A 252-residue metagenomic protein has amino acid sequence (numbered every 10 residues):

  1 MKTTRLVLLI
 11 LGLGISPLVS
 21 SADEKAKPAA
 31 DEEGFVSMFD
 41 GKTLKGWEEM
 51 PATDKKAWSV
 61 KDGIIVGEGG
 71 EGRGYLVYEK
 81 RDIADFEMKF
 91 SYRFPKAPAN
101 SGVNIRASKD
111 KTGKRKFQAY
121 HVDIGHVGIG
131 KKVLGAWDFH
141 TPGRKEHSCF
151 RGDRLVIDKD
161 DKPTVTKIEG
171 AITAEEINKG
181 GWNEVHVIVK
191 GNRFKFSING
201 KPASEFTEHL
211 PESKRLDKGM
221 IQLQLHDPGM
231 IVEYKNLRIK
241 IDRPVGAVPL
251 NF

Functional and structural regions predicted by a protein language model:
M1-L6: Positively charged n-region of N-terminal signal peptides that target proteins for export
V7-P17: Bacterial N-terminal signal peptides
S20-F252: Carbohydrate-interacting regions of secretory-pathway proteins
